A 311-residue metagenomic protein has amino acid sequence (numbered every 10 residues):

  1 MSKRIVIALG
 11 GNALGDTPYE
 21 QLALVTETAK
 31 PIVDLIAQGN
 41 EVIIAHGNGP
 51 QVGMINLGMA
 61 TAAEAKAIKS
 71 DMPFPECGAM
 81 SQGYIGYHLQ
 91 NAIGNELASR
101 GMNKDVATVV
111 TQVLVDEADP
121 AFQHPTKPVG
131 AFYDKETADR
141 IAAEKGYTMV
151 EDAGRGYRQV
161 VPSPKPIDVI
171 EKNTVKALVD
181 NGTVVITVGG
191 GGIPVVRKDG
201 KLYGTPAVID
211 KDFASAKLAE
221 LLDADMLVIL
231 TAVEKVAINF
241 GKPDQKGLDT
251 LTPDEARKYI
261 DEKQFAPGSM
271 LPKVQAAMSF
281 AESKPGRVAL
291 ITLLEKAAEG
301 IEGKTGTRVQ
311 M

Functional and structural regions predicted by a protein language model:
S2-M311: C-terminal catalytic "cap/lid" subdomain
